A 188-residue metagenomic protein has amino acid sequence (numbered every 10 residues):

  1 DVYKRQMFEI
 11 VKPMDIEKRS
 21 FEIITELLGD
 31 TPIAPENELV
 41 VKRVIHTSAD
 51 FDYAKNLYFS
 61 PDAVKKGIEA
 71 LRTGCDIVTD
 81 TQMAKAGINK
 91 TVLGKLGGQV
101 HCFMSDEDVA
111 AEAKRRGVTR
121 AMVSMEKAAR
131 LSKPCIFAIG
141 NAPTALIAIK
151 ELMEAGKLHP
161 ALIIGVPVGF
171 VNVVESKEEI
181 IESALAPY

Functional and structural regions predicted by a protein language model:
D1-Y3: Short, small-residue-biased leader/transition segments that mark boundaries at the very start of proteins
R5-P35: Charged, compositionally biased N-terminal leader segments and the immediate start of the first structured element
P32-H46: N-terminal glycine-rich anion-binding loops that anchor highly charged ligand groups
K55-A70: A short, well-structured juxtamembrane/interface segment
I77-T79, I163: Short hydrophobic beta-strand that contains or immediately precedes a catalytic carboxylate
A84-G87, P143-I149, F170-V174: Short glycine/serine/threonine-rich phosphate/pyrophosphate-binding segments that cradle anionic phosphate groups
L93-S132: Long, charge-dense
F170-Y188: C-terminal binding/interaction regions
